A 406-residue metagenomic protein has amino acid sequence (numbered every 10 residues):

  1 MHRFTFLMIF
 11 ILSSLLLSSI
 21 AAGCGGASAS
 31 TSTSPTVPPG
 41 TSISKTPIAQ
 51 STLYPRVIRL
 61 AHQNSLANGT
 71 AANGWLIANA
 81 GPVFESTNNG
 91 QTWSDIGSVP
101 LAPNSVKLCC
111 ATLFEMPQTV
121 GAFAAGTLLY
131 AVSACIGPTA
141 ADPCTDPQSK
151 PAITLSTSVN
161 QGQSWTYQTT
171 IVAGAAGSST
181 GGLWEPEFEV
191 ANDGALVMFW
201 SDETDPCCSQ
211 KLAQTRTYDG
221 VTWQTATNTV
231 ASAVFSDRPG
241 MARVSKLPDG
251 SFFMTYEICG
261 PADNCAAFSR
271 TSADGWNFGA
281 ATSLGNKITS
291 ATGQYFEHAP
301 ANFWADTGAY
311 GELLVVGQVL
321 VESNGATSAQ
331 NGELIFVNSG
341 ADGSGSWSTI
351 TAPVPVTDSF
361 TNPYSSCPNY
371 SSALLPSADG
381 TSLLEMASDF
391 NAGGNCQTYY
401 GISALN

Functional and structural regions predicted by a protein language model:
M1-I11: Bacterial N-terminal signal peptides that target proteins for export
I9-S19: Bacterial N-terminal signal peptides
L17-V37: Bacterial Sec-dependent N-terminal signal peptides
T31-L108, E115-S179, V190-F235, K246-Q294 (+4 more regions): Beta-rich carbohydrate-recognition and catalytic domains
Y54-R56, C110-T112, E185-E187, M241-R243 (+2 more regions): Conserved beta-strand position repeated once per blade in WD40 beta-propeller domains
A299, Q330-L334, C367-S371: Short amphipathic alpha-helical surface patches that serve as generic macromolecular interface elements
